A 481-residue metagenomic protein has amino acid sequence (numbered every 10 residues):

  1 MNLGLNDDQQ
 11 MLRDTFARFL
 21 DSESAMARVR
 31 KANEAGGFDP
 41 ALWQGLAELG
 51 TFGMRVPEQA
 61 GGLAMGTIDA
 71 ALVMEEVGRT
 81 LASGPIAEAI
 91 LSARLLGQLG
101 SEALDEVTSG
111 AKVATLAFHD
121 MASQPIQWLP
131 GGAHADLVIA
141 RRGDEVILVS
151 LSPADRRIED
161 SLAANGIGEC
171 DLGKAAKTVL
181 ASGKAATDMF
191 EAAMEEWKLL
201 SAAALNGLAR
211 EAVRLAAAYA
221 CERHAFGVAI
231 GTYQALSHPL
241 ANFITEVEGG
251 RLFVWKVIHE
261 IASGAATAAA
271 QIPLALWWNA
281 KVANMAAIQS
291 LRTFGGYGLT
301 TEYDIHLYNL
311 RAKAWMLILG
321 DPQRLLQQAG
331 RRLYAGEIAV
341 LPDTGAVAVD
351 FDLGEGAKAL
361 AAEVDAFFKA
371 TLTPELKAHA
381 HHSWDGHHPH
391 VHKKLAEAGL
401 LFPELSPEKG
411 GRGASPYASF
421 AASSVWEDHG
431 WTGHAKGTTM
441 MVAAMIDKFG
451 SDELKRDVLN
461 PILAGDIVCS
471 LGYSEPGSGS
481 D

Functional and structural regions predicted by a protein language model:
M1-T80, L99-E102, G110-A111, G183 (+4 more regions): Alpha-helical interface subdomain recognition
R13, I90-L91: Phosphoinositide system proteins, centered on phosphoinositide phosphatases and their trafficking scaffolds
L81-A87, R94-R214, A218, V228 (+5 more regions): FAD-binding core of flavoproteins
T438-A443: Short, conserved phosphate-binding/catalytic loop or strand-edge motifs used in phosphoryl-/nucleotidyl-transfer
